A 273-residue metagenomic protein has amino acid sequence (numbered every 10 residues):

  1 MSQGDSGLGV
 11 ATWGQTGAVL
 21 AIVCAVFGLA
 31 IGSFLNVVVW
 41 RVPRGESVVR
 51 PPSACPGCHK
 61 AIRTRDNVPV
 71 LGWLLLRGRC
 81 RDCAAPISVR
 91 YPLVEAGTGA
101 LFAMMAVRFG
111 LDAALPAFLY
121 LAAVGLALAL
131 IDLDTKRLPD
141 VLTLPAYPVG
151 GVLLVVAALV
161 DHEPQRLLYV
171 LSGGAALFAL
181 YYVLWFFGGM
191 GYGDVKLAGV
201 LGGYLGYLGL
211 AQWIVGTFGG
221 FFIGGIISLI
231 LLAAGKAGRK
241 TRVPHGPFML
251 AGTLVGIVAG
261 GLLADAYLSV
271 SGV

Functional and structural regions predicted by a protein language model:
S2-G28, R41, R65-V170, L177 (+1 more regions): Extended interfacial segments that mediate partner engagement and assembly in macromolecular machines
V23, F27, I31, L35 (+14 more regions): Hydrophobic faces of alpha-helical transmembrane segments in multi-pass integral membrane proteins
S33-P52: Membrane-interface helix-loop junction between the first two transmembrane segments
L35, I62, I87: Cys/His-rich microdomains that often coordinate metals
V49-S53, L75-G78: Flanking scaffold residues of small Cys/His-coordinated metal-binding clusters
C55-C58, C80: Short cysteine-rich clusters marking metal-coordination/redox-active sites
A127-L128, L133-S228, D265-V273: Functional transmembrane core segments of multi-pass inner-membrane proteins
L229-V255, Y267: Interfacial loop-to-transmembrane junctions
